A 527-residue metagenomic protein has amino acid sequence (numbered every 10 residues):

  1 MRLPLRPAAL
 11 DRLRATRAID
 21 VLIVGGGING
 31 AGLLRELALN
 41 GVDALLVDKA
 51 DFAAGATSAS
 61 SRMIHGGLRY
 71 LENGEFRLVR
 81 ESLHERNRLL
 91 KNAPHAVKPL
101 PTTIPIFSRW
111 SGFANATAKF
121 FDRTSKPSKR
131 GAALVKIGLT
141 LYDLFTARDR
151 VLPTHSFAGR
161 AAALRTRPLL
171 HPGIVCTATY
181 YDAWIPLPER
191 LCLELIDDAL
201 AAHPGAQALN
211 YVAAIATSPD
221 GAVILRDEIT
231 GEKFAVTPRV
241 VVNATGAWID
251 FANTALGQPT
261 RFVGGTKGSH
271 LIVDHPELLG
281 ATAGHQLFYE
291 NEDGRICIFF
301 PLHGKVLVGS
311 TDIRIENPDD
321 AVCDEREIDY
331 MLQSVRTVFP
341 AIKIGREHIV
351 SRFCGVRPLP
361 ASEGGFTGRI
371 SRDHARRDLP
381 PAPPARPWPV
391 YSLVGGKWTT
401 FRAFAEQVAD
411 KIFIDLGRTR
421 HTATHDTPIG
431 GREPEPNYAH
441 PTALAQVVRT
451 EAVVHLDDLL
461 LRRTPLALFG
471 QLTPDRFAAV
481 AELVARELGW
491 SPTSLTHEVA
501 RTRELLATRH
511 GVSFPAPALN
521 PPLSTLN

Functional and structural regions predicted by a protein language model:
M1-V21, E36-N40: Extreme N-terminal leader/targeting segments of oxidoreductases
R17-I19, G231-V240: Core beta-strand elements of the Rossmann-like FAD/NAD(P) dinucleotide-binding domain in flavoenzyme oxidoreductases
A38-S58: Glycine-rich FAD pyrophosphate-binding loop
R62-T166, C297: Dinucleotide-binding Rossmann-like beta1-alpha1 core, especially the glycine-rich loop that anchors the ADP
D122-P127, F145, D149-T154, L164-H203 (+3 more regions): Helix-loop-beta segment of a Rossmann-like dinucleotide-binding subdomain
R190-E194, P259-L307, I313-W490: C-terminal catalytic lobe of FAD-dependent flavoproteins
N210-A222: A conserved short coil-to-beta-strand element within the FAD-binding core of flavoproteins
N243-Q258: Flavin (primarily FAD) binding-site architecture
